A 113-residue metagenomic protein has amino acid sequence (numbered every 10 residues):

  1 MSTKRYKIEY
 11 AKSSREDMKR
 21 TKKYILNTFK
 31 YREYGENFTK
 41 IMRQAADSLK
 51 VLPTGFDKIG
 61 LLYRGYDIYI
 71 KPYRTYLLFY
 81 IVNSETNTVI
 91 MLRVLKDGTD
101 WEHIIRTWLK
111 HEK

Functional and structural regions predicted by a protein language model:
M1-I41: Arg/Lys-rich, positively charged N-terminal/basic patches that mediate binding to nucleic acids
K12, G60-Y63, T99: Solvent-exposed, flexible loop/coil residues
K22, R43-A46, L95: Conserved protein kinase catalytic domain
N37-F38, G55-K58, H111-E112: Juxtamembrane/interface motifs at transmembrane-helix termini
Q44, S48-T88: Basic/aromatic recognition patch in beta-strand/loop cores that engages polyanionic ligands
Y73-L77, I81-K113: Enriched for short, Lys/Arg-rich terminal
